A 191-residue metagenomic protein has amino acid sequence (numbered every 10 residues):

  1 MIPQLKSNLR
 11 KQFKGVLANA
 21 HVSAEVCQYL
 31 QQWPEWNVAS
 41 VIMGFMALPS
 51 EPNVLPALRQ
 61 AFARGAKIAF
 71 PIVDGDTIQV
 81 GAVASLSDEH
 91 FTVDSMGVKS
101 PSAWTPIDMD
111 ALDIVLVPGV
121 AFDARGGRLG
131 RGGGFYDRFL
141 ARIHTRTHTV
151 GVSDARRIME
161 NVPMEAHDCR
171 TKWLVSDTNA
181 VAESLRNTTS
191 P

Functional and structural regions predicted by a protein language model:
M1-A111: N-terminal active-site beta-alpha-beta segment that forms phosphate/nucleotide-binding and substrate-recognition loops
M1-K11, G15-N19, D110-V115, A124-G127 (+1 more regions): Surface-exposed, charge/polar-rich loops and edge strands
D76-A82, G127-L129, A182: Short, well-ordered strand-loop elements centered on a beta-strand within folded domains, enriched for acidic residues
V120: Active-site/ligand-binding-proximal alpha/beta "capping" segment
